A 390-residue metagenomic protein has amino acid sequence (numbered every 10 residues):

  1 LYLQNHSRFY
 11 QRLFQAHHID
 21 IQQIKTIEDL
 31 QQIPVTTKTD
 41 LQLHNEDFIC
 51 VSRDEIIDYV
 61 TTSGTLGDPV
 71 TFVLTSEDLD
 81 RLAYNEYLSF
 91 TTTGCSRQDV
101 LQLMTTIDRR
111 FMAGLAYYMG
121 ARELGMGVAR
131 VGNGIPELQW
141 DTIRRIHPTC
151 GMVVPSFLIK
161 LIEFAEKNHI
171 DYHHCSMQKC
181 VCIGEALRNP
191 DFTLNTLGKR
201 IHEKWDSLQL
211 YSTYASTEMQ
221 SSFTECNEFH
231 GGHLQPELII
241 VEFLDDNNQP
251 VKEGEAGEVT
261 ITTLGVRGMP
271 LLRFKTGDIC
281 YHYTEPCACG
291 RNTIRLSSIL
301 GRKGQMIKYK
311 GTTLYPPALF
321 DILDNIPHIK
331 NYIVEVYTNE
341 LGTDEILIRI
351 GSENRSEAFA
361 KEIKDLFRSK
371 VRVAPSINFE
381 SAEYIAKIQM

Functional and structural regions predicted by a protein language model:
L1, L124-M390: Active-site glycine/GP-rich loop and adjacent strand/helix microenvironment that borders small-molecule binding pockets
L1-T61, G67-Y84, L88-T92, R97-Q98 (+5 more regions): Nucleotide 5′-phosphate-binding alpha/beta core
H6, D54, L82, M112-L115 (+4 more regions): Residue-level preference for nonpolar/small residues embedded in alpha-helices
L30-I33, D58-V60, L88-T91, R110-M112 (+3 more regions): Short hydrophobic/aromatic-rich motifs at helix boundaries and adjacent loops
L66, I107, A186: Short, flexible active-site-adjacent loop segments at beta-strand->alpha-helix junctions, enriched in small/polar
S76-T91, V100-K160: AMP-binding/adenylate-forming
Q98-D99, G254: Beta-strand-connecting loops/turns
